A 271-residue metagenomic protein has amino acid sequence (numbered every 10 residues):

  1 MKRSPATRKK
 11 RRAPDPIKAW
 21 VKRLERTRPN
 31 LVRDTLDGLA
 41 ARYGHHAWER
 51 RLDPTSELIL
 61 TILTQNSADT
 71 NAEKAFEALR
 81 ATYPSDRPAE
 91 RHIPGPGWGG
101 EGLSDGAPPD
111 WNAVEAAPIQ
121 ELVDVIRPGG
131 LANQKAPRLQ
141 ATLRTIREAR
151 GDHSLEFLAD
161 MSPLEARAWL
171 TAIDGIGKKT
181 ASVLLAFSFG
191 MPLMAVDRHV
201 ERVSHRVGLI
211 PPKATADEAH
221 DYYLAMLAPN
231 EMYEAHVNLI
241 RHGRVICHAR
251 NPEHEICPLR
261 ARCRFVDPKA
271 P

Functional and structural regions predicted by a protein language model:
M1-D15: Mixed-charge, low-complexity intrinsically disordered regions
D15-P271: Catalytic cores of DNA base-excision repair glycosylases
